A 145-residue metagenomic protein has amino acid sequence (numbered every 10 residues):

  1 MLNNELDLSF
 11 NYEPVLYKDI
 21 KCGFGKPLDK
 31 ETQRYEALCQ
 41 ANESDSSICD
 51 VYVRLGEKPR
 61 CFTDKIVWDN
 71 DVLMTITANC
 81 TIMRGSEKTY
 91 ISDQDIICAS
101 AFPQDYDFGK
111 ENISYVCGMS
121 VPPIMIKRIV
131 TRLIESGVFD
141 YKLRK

Functional and structural regions predicted by a protein language model:
M1-A41: Flexible, glycine-/basic-rich loop-and-beta segments that form/coincide with the SAM-dependent methyltransferase
P27-K145: C-terminal target-recognition/interaction regions appended to catalytic cores
